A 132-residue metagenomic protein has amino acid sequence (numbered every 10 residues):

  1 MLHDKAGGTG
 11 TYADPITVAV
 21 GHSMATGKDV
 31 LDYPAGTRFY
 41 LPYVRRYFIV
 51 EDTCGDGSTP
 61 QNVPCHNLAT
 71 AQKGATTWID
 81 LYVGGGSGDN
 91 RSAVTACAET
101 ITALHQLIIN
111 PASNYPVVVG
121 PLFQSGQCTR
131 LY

Functional and structural regions predicted by a protein language model:
M1-Y132: Solvent-exposed, well-ordered loop and adjacent helix/strand elements within mature globular domains that form
